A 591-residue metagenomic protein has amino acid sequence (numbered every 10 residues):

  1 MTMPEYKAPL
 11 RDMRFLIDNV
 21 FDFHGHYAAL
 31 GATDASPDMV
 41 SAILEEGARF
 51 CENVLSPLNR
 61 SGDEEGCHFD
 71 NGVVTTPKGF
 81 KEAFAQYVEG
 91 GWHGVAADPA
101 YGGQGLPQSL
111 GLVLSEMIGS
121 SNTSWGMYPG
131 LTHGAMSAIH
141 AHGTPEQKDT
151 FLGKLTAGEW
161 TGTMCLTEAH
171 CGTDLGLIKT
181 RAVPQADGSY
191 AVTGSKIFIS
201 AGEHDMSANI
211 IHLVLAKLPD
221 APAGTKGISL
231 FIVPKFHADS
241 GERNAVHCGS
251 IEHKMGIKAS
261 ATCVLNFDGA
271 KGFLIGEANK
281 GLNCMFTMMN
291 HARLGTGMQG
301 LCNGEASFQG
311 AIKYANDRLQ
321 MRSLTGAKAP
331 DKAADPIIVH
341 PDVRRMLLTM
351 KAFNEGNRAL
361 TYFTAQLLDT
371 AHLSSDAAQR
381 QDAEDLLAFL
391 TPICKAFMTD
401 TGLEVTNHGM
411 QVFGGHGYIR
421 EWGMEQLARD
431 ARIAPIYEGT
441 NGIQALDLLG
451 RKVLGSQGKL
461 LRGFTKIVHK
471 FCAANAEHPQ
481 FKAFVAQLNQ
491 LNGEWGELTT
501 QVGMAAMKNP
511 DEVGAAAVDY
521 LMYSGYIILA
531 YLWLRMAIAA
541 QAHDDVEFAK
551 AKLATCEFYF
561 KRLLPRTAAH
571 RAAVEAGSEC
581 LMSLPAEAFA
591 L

Functional and structural regions predicted by a protein language model:
M1-G126, T150, E579-L591: Amphipathic, small/basic residue-rich leader segments at the start of a protein or domain
P4-K7, G91, I257, F363 (+3 more regions): Alpha-helix capping/hinge segments and adjacent helical runs
G31-D34, E64-T76, C284-H291, G295 (+5 more regions): Glycine-rich cofactor-pocket loops
C67, F80, Y128-T132, G143-Q185 (+4 more regions): Internal maturation/activation junctions in enzymes
Y101, V113, G455, F471-L591: C-terminal amphipathic alpha-helical interaction region
H133-A135, T144-Q147, F151, T440 (+1 more regions): A structural-propensity feature for long, helix-poor, extended segments
S189-R243: A short core secondary-structure module
F198-S200, F236-G249, K254, A261-A292 (+2 more regions): A glycine-rich, basic-preceded beta-loop-alpha segment at the flavin cofactor/substrate interface of flavin-utilizing
